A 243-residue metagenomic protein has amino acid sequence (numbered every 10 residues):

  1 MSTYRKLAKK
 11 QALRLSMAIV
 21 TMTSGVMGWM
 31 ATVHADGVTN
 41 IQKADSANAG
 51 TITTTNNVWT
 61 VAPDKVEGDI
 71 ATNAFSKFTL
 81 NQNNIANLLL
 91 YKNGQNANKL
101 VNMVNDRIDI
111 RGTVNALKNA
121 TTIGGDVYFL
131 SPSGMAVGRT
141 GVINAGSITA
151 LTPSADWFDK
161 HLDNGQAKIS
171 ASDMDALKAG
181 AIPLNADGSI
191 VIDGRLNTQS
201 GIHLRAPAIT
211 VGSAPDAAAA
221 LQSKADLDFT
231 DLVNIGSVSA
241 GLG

Functional and structural regions predicted by a protein language model:
S2-G243: Extracellular and secretory-pathway beta-repeat/beta-biased strand scaffolds
